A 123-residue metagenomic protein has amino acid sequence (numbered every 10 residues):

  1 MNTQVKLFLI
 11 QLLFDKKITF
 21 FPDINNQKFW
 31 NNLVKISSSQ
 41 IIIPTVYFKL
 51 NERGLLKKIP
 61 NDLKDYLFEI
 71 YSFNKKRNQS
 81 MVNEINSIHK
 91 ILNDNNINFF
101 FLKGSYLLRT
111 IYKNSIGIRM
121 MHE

Functional and structural regions predicted by a protein language model:
N2-I10, F14, I18-K103: Helical scaffold of the NTase/Pol beta-like nucleotidyltransferase catalytic core
L55, T110-I111: Short secondary-structure boundary/hinge segments and terminal tails
Y106-L108: Short, solvent-exposed loop/turn segments at secondary-structure junctions
K113-E123: Catalytic metal-binding acidic patch
